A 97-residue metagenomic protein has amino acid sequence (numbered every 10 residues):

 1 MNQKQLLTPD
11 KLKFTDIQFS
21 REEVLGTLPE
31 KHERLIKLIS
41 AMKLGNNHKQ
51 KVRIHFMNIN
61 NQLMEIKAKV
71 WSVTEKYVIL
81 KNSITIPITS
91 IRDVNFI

Functional and structural regions predicted by a protein language model:
M1-Q62, V94-I97: Short glycine-rich, low-complexity segments
N47, W71-V73, K81: A short, compositionally biased micro-patch
M64-W71: Short beta-strand-centered aromatic/proline hotspots
E75-I97: Short, Lys/Arg-rich amphipathic alpha-helical interaction segments that bind nucleic acids or acidic protein surfaces
